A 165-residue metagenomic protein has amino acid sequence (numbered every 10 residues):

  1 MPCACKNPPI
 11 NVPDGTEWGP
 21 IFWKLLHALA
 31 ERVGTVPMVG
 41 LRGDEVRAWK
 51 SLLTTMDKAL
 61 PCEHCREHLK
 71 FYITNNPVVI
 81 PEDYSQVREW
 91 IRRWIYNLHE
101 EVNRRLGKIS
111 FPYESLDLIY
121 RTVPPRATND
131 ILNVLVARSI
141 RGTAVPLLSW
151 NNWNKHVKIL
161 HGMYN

Functional and structural regions predicted by a protein language model:
M1-N165: Aromatic-rich, lipid-facing transmembrane alpha helices and their immediate juxtamembrane interface loops in integral
